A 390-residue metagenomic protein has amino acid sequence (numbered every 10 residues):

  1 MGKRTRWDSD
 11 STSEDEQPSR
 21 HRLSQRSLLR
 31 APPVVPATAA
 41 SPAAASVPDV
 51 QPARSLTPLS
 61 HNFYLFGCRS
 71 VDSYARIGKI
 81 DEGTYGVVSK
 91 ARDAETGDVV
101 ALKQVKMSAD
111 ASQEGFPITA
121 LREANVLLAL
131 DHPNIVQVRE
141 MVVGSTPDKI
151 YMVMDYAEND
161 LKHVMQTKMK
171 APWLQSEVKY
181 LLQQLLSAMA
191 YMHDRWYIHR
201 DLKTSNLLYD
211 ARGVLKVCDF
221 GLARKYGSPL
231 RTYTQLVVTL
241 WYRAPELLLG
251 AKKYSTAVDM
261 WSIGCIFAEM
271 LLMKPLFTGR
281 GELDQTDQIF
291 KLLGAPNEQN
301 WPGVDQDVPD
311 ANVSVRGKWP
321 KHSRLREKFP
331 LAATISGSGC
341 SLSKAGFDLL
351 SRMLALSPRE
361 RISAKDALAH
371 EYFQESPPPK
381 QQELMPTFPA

Functional and structural regions predicted by a protein language model:
M1-V71: Intrinsically disordered, low-complexity regulatory segments that flank or precede the catalytic domain of eukaryotic
V87: Conserved N-lobe ATP-binding subsite of Hanks-type protein kinase domains, especially the beta3 VAIK lysine
V99, Q104-D131: Conserved N-lobe beta3->alphaC-helix segment of eukaryotic protein kinase catalytic domains
D131-E140: Conserved HxN/HPN-centered segment at the entrance to the catalytic loop of eukaryotic protein kinase-like domains
P147-D160: Conserved short submotifs of the Hanks-type protein kinase catalytic core that shape the nucleotide-binding pocket
L181-L182: Activation segment signature within eukaryotic-like protein kinase domains
P296-S351: C-terminal lobe substrate-recognition/regulatory segment of protein kinase catalytic domains
Q374, P378-A390: C-terminal intrinsically disordered, low-complexity extensions immediately downstream of enzyme catalytic cores
